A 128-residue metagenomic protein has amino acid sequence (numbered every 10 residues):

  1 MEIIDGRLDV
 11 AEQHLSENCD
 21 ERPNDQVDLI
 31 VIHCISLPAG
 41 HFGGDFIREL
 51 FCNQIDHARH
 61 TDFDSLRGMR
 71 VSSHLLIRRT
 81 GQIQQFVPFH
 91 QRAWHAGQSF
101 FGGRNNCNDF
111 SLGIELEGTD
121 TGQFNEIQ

Functional and structural regions predicted by a protein language model:
M1-E21, L29, S36-Q128: Active-site-adjacent loop/helix surface patches within enzyme catalytic domains that shape the substrate-binding cleft
